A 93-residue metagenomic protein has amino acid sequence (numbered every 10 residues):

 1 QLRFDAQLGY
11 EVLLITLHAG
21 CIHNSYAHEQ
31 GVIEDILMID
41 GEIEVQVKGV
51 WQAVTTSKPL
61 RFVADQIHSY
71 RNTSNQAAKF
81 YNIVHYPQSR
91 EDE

Functional and structural regions predicted by a protein language model:
Q1-Y26, I83-V84: A short glycine-rich, His/Asp/Glu-containing loop-to-beta-strand
L8-G9, G31-V32, A77: Short acidic/glycine-enriched loop/turn segments that link adjacent beta-strands
V12, I33, D65: Short coil/loop residues immediately preceding or within conserved phosphate-binding loops of NTP-utilizing enzyme
T16-H18, H28-V45: Short, conserved beta-strand element in jelly-roll/cupin
S25, V45-Q46, A53-V54, H68-S74: Short beta-strand His + acidic residue motifs that chelate non-heme Fe in jelly-roll/DSBH and cupin folds
K48-A64: Short acidic-glycine-tyrosine-enriched beta hairpin
A64-R90: Ligand-binding loop in jelly-roll beta-barrel domains
